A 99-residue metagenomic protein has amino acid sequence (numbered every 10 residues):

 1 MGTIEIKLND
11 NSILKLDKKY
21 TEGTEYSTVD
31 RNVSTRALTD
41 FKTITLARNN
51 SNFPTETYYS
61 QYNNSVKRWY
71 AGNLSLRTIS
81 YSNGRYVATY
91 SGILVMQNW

Functional and structural regions predicted by a protein language model:
M1-L38: N-terminal propeptides/leader regions of secreted preproproteins that are proteolytically removed before maturation
T3, V29-W99: Cystatin/cathelin-like cysteine-protease inhibitor module
